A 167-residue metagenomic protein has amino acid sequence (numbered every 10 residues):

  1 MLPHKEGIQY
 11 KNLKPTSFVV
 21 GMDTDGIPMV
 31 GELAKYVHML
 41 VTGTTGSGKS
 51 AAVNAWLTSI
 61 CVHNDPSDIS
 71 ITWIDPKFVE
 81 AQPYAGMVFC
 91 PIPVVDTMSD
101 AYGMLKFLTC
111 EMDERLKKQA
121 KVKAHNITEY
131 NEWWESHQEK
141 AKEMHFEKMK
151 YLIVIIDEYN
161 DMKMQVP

Functional and structural regions predicted by a protein language model:
M1, V122-E139: Glycine/charge-rich, flexible interdomain linkers and switch-proximal surface loops that mediate coupling
M1-H125, H145-P167: P-loop NTPase catalytic phosphate-binding loop
F107, E132-E147: Conserved alpha-helical scaffold flanking the Walker A/P-loop in AAA+ ATPase domains
